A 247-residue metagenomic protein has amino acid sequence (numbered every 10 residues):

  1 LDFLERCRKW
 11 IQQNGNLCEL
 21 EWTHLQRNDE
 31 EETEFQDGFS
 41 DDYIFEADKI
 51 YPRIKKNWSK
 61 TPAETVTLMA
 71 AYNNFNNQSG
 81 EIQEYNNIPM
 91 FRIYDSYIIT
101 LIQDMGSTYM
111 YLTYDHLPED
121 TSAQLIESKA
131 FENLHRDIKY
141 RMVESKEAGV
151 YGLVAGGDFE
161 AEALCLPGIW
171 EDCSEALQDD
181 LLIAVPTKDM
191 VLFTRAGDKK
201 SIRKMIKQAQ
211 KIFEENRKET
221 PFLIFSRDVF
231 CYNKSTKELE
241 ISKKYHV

Functional and structural regions predicted by a protein language model:
D2-D158: Charged, alpha-helical interface segments at or near domain boundaries
R6, L125, K129, G168 (+2 more regions): Exposed alpha-helical structural elements
I93-Y94, G106, K146-E147, L177-D180 (+2 more regions): Short, well-ordered loop/turn elements at secondary-structure boundaries
E132, E171-Q178, K211-E215: Short, intrinsically disordered, mixed-charge
K139-V143, D179, K218: Intrinsically disordered or highly flexible coil/loop and linker segments, enriched in small and charged/polar residues
L153-M205: Intrinsically disordered, low-complexity segments enriched in Gly and acidic/Ser/Thr residues that form flexible
L192-V247: C-terminal structured domains
